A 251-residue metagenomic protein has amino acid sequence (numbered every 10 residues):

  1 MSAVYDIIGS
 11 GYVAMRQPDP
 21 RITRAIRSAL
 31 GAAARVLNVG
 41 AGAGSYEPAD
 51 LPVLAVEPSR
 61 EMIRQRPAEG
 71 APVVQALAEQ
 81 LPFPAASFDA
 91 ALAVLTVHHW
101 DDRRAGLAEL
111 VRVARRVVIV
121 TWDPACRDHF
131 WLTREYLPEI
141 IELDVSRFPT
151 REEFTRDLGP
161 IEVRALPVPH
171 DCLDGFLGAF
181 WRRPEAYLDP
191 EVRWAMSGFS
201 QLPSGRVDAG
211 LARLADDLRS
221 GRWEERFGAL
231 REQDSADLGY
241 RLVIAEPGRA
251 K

Functional and structural regions predicted by a protein language model:
M1-A34, S45, R60-Q65, W131 (+1 more regions): Conserved class I S-adenosyl-L-methionine
A33, F88-D89: Local beta-strand N-terminus motif with an aromatic residue
R35-L81, A105: Class I SAM-dependent methyltransferase SAM/SAH-binding core
L92: A conserved beta-strand element that flanks and buttresses the S-adenosyl-L-methionine
L95-H99, T121: Short catalytic micro-motifs in class I SAM-dependent methyltransferases
R104-V117: A short glycine-rich, Lys/Arg-flanked "PGG" loop and its adjoining helix->strand segment in the class I
R116-P149, D174-G178: Conserved class I S-adenosyl-L-methionine
E162-K251: Conserved Class I S-adenosyl-L-methionine
